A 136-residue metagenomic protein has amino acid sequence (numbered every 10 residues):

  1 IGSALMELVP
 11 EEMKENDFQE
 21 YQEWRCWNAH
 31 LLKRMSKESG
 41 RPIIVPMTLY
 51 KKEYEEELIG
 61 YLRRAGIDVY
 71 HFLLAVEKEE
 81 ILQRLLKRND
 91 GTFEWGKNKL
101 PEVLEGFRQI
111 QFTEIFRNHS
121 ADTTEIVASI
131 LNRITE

Functional and structural regions predicted by a protein language model:
I1-K33: Conserved substrate/cofactor phosphate-moiety recognition/catalytic segment in nucleotide-dependent phosphotransferases
E11-E15, L62, R88-T92: Short, hinge-like loop/turn segments at secondary-structure boundaries
S39-V45, Y70: Loop/turn-to-beta-strand initiation segments
M47-L49, H119-S120: Structural motif
Y50-V69: Short, electropositive alpha-helical surface patch
R63-L85: Conserved phosphate-donor/acceptor-positioning beta-strand/loop module used by diverse small-molecule
K87-S129: Small-molecule kinase domains that catalyze NTP-dependent phosphoryl transfer to phosphate-bearing small molecules
S129-E136: C-terminal alpha-helix
